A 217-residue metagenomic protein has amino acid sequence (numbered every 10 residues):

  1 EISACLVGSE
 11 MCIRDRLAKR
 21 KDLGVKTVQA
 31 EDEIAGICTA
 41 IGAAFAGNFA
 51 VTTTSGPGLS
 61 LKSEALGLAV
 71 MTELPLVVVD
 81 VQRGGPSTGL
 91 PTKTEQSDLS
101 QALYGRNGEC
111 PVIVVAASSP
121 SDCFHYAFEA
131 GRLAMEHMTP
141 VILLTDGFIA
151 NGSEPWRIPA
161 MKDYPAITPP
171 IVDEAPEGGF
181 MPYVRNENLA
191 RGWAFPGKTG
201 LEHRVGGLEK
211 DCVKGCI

Functional and structural regions predicted by a protein language model:
E1, F49-V51, A190: Exposed boundary/loop context
E1-C12: Short, small-residue-biased leader/transition segments that mark boundaries at the very start of proteins
E10-Y104, I113-A134: Thiamine diphosphate
F45, Y104-P111, L208-G215: Short acidic (Asp/Glu) and glycine-rich catalytic loops that position anionic groups and cofactors
Y126-I217: Flexible, low-complexity linker and terminal segments
